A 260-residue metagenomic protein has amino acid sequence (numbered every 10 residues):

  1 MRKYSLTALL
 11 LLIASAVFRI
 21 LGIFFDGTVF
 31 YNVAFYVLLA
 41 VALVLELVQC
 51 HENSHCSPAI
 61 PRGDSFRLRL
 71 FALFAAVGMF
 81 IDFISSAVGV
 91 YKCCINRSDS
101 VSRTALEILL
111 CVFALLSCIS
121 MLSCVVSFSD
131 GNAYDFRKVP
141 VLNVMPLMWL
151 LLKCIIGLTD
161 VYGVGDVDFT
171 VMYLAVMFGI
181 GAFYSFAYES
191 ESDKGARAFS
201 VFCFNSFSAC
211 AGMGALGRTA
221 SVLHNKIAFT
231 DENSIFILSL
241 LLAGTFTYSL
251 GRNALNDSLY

Functional and structural regions predicted by a protein language model:
M1-A114: N-terminal topogenic module of multi-pass integral membrane proteins
L10-S15, R69-A87, L109-S123, V139-G157 (+2 more regions): Alpha-helical transmembrane segments of multi-pass integral membrane proteins
A14-R19, L47, M172-Y260: C-terminal transmembrane-bundle signature of multipass membrane proteins, characterized by strong activation on
F18, F24-F25, F30, F35 (+13 more regions): Phenylalanine-focused residue identity feature
L21-F35, A87-F113, A133-K138, I155-L174 (+2 more regions): Membrane-helix interface and helix-disruption motif detector
A42-A59, C118-S129, I180-E189: Canonical alpha-helical transmembrane segments
H55-F66, S127-V139, E189-A198: Membrane-interface helix-boundary motifs at transmembrane edges
